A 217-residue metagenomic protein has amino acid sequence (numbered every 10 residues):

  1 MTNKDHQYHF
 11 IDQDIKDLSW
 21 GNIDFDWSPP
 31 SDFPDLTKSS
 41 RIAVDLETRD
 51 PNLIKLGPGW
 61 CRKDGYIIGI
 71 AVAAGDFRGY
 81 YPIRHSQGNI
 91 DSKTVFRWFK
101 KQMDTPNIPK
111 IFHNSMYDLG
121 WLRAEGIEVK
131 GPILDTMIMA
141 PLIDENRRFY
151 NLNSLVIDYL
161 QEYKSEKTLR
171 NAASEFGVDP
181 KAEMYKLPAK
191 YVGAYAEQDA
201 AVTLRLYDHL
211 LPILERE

Functional and structural regions predicted by a protein language model:
M1-I54, V95: N-terminal accessory regions of nucleic-acid-interacting proteins
T2-N22, G65-R216: Active-site-proximal helix-loop-helix substrate-binding element of RNase H-like nuclease domains
P58-K63: Short consensus segments that form the blades of beta-propeller domains, in both extracellular/periplasmic
